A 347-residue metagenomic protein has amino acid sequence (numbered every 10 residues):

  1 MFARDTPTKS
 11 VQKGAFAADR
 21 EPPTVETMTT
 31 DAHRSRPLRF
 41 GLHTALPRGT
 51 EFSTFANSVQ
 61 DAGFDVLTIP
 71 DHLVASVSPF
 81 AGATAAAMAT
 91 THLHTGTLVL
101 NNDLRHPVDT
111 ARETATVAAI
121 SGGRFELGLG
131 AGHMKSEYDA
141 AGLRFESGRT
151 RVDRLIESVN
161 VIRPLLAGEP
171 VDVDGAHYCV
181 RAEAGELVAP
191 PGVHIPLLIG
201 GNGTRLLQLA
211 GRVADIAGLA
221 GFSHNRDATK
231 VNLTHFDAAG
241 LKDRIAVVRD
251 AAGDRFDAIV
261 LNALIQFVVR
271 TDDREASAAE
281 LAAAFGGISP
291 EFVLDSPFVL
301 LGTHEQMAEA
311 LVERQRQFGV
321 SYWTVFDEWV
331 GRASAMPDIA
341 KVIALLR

Functional and structural regions predicted by a protein language model:
M1-F2, M28: Accessible peptide chain termini
F2-T8: Cationic, amphipathic, low-complexity segments that mediate targeting or membrane/lipid association
Q12-G14, D19-R347: Active-site-adjacent structural elements that line small-molecule/cofactor binding pockets in enzymes
